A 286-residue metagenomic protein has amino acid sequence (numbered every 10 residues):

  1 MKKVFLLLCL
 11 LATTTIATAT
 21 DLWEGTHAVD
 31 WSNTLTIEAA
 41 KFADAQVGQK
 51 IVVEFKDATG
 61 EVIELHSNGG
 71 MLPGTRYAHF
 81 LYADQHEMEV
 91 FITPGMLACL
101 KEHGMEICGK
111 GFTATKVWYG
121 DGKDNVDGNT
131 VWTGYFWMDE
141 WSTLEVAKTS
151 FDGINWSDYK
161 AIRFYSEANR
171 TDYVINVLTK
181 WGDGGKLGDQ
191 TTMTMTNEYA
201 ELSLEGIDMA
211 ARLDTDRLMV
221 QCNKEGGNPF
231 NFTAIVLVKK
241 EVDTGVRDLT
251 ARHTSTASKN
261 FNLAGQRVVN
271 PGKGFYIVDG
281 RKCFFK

Functional and structural regions predicted by a protein language model:
M1-V4, K286: Positively charged n-region of N-terminal signal peptides that target proteins for export
V4-T13: Sec-dependent N-terminal signal peptides
T15-A19: Sec/Tat signal peptide C-region and signal peptidase I cleavage site
T20-C99, C108-K239: Extracellular ligand-binding interfaces
K240-A264: Residue-level detector of functionally pivotal "anchor" positions at catalytic/ligand-binding pockets or at interdomain
K273-I277: Extracellular disulfide-bonded cysteine-rich modules/repeats
V278-K286: C-terminal tail/sorting-segment detector
